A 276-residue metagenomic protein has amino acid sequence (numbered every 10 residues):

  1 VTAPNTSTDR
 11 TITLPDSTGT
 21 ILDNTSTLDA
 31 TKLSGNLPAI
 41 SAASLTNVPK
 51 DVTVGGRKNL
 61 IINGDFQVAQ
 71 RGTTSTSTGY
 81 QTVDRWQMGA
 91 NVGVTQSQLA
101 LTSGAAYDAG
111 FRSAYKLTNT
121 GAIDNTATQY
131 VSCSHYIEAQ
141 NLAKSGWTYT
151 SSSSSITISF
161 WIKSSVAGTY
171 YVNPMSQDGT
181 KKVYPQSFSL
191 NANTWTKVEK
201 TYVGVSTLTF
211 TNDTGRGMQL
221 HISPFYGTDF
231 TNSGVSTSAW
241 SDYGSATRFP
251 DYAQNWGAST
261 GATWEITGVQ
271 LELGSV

Functional and structural regions predicted by a protein language model:
V1-N59, D65, D178, T214 (+1 more regions): Extracellular repetitive beta-rich solenoid segments
T2, K144-T148, Y184-N191, N255: Beta-strand-rich interaction surfaces with strong enrichment in secreted/lumenal proteins
V48-R71, L208-N212, P224-V276: Extracellular polysaccharide-targeting segments
D51, G55-V131: Aromatic (Trp/Tyr/Phe) and Gly/Pro-enriched flexible surface segments
N59, A127-I158, A192, F210-R216: Extracellular/lumenal carbohydrate-interaction signature centered on repeated Trp-anchored short motifs
Q67-R71, E138-Q140, W161-A167, V203-V205: Solvent-exposed strand-to-loop "edge" motifs in beta-rich extracellular domains
A167-Q177: Beta-strand acidic-aromatic groove motif in beta-rich domains, primarily in extracellular
K181-F210: Extracellular carbohydrate recognition and processing domains and analogous Trp-centered ligand-binding platforms
